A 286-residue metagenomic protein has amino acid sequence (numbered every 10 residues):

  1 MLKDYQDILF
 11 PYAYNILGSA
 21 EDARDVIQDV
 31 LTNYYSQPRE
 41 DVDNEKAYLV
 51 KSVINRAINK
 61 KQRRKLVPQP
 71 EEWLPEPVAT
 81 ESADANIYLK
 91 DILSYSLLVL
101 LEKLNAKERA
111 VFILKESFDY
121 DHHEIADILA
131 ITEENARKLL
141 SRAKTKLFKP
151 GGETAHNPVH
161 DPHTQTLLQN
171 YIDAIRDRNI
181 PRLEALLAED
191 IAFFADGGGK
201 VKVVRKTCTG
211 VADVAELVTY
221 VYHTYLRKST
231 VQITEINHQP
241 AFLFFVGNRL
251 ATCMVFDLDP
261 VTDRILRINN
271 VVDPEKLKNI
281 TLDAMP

Functional and structural regions predicted by a protein language model:
M1-P11, E21-R24, E40-D41: A short, charge-rich alpha-helical start-of-domain segment used by transcription regulators
P11, D25-T32, D43-N55: Structural recognition of an alpha-helix C-terminal capping motif at a helix-to-coil junction
Q28-E45, R63-K65, P150-G151, A155: Sigma70-family region 2
K51-P70: Arg/Lys-rich amphipathic alpha helix in sigma70-family domain 2
P75-Y95, P162: Acidic, proline/glycine-rich intrinsically disordered inter-domain spacer in sigma factors
A106, F118-N135: Helix-turn-helix DNA-binding module
V111-F112: A short pre-motif secondary-structure segment
D127, E133-A212: Solvent-exposed, charged amphipathic helical/linker segments at domain boundaries
